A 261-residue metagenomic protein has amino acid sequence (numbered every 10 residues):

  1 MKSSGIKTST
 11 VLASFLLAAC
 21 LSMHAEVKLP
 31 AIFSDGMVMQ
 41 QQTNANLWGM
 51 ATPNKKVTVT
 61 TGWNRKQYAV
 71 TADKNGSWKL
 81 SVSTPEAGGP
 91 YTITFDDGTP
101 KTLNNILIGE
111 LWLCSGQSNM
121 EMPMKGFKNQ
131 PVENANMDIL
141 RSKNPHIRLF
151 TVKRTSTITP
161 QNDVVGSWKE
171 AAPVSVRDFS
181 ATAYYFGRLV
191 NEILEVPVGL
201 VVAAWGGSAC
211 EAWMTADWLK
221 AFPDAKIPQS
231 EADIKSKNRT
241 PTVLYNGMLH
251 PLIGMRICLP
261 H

Functional and structural regions predicted by a protein language model:
M1-E26: Bacterial Sec-dependent N-terminal signal peptides
E26-H261: Cell-envelope and extracellular/periplasmic
